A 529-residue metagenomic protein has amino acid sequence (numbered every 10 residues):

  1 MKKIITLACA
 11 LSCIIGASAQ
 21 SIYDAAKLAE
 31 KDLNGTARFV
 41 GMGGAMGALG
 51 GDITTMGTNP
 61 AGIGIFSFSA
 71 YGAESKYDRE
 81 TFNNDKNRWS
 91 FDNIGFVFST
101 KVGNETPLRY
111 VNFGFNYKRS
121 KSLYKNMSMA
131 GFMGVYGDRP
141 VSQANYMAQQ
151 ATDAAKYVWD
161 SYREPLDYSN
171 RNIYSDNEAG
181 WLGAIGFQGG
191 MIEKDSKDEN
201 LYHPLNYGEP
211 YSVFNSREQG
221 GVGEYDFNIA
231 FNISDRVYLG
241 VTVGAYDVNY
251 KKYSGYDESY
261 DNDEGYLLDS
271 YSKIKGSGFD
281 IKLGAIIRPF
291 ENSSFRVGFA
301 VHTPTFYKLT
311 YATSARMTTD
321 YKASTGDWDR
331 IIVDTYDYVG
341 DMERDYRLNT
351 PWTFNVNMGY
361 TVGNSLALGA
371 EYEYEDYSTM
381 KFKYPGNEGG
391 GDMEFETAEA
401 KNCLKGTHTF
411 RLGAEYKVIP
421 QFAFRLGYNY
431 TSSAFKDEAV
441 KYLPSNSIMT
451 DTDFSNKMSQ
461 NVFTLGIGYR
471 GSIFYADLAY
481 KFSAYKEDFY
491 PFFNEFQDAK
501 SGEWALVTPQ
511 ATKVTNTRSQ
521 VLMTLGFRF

Functional and structural regions predicted by a protein language model:
M1-Y23, L525, F529: Bacterial Sec-dependent N-terminal signal peptides
C9-G16, A61, F98, L426: Residue-level signal for alpha-helical transmembrane segments in multi-pass membrane proteins
Q20-N34, E80, S99-F529: Outer-membrane beta-barrel porins/channels
S21-M46, G62-E74: Transmembrane beta-strand segments of Gram-negative outer membrane beta-barrel proteins
K31, M46-A48, T54-T55, P60-S67 (+2 more regions): Short secondary-structure boundary/capping segments within folded domains
G41-G44, G57-Y71, N93-S99, V111-K118 (+2 more regions): Predominantly transmembrane beta-strands of Gram-negative outer membrane beta-barrel pores used for transport
D78-I94: Aromatic/His-enriched, Gly/Pro-containing loop or helix-boundary segments that lie immediately adjacent to catalytic
